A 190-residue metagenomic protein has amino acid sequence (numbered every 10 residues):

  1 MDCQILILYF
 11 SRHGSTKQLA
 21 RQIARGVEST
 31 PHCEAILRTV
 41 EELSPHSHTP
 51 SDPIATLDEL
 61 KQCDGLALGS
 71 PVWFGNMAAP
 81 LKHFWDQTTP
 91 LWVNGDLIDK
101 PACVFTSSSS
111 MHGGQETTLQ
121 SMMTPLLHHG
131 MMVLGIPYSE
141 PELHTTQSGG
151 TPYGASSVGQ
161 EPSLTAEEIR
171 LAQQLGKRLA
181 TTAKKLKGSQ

Functional and structural regions predicted by a protein language model:
M1-D96, S148, S157-Q190: N-terminal beta1-alpha1-beta2 submodule of the flavodoxin-like/Rossmannoid cofactor-binding fold
P101-Q147: Short, glycine-/small-residue-rich phosphate/pyrophosphate-handling segment
P152-Y153: Cofactor-/ligand-binding subdomain signature composed of acidic, glycine-rich, tryptophan-containing flexible loops
